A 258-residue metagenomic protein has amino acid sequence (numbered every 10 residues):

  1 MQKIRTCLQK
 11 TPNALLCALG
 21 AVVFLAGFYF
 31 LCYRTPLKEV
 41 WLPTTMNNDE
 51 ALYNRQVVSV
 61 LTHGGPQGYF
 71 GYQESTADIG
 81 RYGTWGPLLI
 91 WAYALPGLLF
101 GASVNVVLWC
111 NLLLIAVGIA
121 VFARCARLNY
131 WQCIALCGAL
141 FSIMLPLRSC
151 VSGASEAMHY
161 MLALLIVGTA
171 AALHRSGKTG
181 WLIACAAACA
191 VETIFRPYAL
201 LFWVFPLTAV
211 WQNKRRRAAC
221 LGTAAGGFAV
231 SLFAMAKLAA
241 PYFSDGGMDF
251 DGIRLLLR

Functional and structural regions predicted by a protein language model:
M1-P36, G180, R217-G226: Start-transfer (signal-anchor) and selected internal transmembrane alpha helices of multi-pass inner/ER membrane
Y33-E39, E50-G80, L88: Extracytosolic helix-loop segments that constitute the early lumenal/periplasmic catalytic or substrate-binding loops
G80-G83, P87-V117: Loop-to-helix entry region of an early transmembrane alpha helix in multi-pass inner-membrane enzymes
V106-W131, L165: Transmembrane-helix motifs of polytopic, lipid-linked glycan transferases
A126-Y130, L164-L182, E192: Membrane-interface transmembrane helices that cradle and orient dolichyl/undecaprenyl
R148-H159: Short acidic/glycine- and proline-prone juxtamembrane loop motifs at membrane-interface regions of multi-pass membrane
W181-R196, F205-T208, G226-V230: Membrane-interface alpha helices of multi-pass inner-membrane proteins
R215-R258: Membrane-lumen/periplasm interface segments of specific transmembrane helices in polyprenyl phosphate-linked
